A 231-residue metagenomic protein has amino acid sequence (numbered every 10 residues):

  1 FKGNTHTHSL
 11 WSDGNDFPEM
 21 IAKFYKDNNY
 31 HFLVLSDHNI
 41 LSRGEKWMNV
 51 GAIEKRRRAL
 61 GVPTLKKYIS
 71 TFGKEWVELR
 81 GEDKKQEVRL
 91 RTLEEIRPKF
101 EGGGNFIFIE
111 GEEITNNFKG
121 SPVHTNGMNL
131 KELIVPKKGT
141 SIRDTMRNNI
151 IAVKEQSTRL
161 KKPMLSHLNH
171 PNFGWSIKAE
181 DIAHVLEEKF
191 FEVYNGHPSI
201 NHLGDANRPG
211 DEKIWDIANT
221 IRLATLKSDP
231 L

Functional and structural regions predicted by a protein language model:
F1-N169, G174-K178, Y194-D216, A224-K227: A metal-dependent hydrolase metal-coordination microenvironment
D27, H184-V185: Alpha-helix termination/capping residues and helix-transition junctions
F191: Conserved helix-loop-beta element of the AMP-binding
D229-L231: Short acidic/histidine-rich active-site segments
